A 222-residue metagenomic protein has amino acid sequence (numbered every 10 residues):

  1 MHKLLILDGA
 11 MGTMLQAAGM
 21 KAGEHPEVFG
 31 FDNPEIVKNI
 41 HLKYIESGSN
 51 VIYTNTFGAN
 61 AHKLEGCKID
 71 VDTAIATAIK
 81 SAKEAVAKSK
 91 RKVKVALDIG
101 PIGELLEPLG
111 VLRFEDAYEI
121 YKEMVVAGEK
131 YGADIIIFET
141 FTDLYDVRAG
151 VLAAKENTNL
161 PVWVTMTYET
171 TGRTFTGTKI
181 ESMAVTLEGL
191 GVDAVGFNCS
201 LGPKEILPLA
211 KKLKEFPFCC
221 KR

Functional and structural regions predicted by a protein language model:
M1-R222: Domain-level signal for soluble alpha/beta catalytic cores
